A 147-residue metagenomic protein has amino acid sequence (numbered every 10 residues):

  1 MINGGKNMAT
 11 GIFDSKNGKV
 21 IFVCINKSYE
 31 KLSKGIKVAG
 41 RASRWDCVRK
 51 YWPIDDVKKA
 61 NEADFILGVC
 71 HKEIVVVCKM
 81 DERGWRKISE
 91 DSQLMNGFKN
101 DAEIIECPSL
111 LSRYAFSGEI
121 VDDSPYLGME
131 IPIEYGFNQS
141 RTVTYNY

Functional and structural regions predicted by a protein language model:
I2-E62, C70-K72, D122-Y147: Compositionally biased, charged N-terminal/linker segments
L67: A conserved mid-domain beta-alpha-beta active-site/ligand-binding segment of alpha/beta enzyme cores
E73-Y147: Aromatic- and Lys/Arg-enriched surface recognition patch
